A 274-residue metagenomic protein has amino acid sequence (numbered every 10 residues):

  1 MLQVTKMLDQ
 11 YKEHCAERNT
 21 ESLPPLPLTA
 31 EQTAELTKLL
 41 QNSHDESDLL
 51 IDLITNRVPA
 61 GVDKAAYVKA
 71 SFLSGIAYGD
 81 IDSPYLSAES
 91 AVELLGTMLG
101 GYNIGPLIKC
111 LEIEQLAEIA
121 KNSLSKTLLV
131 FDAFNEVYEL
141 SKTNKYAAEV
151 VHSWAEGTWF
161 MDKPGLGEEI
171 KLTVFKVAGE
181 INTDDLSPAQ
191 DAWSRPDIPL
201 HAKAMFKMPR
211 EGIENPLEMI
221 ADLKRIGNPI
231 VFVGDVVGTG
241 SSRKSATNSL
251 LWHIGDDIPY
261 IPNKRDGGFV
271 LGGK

Functional and structural regions predicted by a protein language model:
L2-T37: Amphipathic alpha-helical packing elements
L23-P27, H44-E46, V62, D80-S83: Charged, low-complexity interaction regions
A30-T37, A60-G79, M98-L111, L129-S141: Amphipathic alpha-helical scaffolding segments comprising HEAT/armadillo-like alpha-solenoid repeats
Q32-D48: Short, surface-exposed, low-complexity cationic segments
E46-I54, K69, S87-A91, A120-L124 (+1 more regions): Conserved hydrophobic register position within alpha-solenoid helical repeats
T55-V58, G96, S125: Structural signature of alpha-helical solenoid repeat scaffolds
I81-Y85, G101, I113-E118: Alpha-helix N-cap/helix-start positions at coil->helix boundaries
E112, A120-K274: Fe-S-dependent hydro-lyases/dehydratases of central metabolism
